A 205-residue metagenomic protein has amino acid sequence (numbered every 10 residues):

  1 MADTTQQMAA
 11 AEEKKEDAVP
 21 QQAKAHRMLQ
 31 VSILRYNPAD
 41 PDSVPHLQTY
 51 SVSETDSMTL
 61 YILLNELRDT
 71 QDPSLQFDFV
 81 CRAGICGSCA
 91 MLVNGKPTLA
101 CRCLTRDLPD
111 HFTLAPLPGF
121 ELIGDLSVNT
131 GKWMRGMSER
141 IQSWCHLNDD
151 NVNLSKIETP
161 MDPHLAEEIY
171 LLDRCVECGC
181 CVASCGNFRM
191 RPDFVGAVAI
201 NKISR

Functional and structural regions predicted by a protein language model:
Q6-R27: N-terminal intrinsically disordered, low-complexity tails
M28-I33: Mature N-terminal segment immediately following signal peptide/propeptide cleavage in secreted/periplasmic
R35-N37, V93: Residue-level signal for short segments within beta-strands and strand-turn junctions of well-structured beta-sheet
P38-S43: Short N-terminal binding/cap micro-motifs at the start of the first secondary-structure element
H46-T59: Short, contiguous acidic and Ser/Thr-rich linear segments
S57-P73, A115-R205: Ferredoxin-type iron-sulfur electron-transfer modules in oxidoreductases and energy-metabolism complexes
L75-R106, L171-M190: Local cysteine-cluster metal-coordination motifs and their immediate loop/turn environment, predominantly Fe-S cluster
S88-R135: A generic, well-ordered mixed alpha/beta core segment in the N-terminal half of proteins
